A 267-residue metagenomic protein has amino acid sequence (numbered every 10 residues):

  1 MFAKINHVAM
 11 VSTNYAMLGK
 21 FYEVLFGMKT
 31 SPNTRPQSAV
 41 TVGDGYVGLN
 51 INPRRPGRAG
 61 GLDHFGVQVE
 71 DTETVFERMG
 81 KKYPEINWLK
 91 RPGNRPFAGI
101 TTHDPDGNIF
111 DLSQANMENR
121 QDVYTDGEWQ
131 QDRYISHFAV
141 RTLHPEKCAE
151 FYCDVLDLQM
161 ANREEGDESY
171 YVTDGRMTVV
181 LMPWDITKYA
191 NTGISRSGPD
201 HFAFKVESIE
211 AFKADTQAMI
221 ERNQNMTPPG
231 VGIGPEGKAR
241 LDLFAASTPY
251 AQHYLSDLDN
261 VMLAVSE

Functional and structural regions predicted by a protein language model:
M1-A16, L62-F65, A115-A149, Q159 (+2 more regions): N-terminal beta-strand motif that seeds the catalytic metal site of vicinal oxygen chelate
M1-G48, A139-I186: Core segments of cupin and vicinal oxygen chelate
I5, Q37, L62, F97-G99 (+4 more regions): Conserved positions at the start
M17-K20, E73-E77, K147, I209-A214: Short, conserved charged micro-motifs
E23-L25, R78-K82, D154, D215-I220: Short amphipathic alpha-helices in soluble, non-transmembrane regions that often serve as interface/regulatory elements
Y46-N50, A59, G107-F110, R176-V180 (+1 more regions): Short, charged/polar, Gly/Pro-enriched secondary-structure boundary elements
G80-Q131, Q217-E267: Vicinal oxygen chelate
E146-P229, E236-A251, L258: Structured core of small recognition/catalytic domains
